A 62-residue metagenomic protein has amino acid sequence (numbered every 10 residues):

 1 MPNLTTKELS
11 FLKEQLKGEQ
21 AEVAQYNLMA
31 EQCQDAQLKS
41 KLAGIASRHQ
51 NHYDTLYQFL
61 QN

Functional and structural regions predicted by a protein language model:
M1-N62: His/Met- and acidic-residue-enriched segments that coordinate or traffic transition-metal cofactors and support
